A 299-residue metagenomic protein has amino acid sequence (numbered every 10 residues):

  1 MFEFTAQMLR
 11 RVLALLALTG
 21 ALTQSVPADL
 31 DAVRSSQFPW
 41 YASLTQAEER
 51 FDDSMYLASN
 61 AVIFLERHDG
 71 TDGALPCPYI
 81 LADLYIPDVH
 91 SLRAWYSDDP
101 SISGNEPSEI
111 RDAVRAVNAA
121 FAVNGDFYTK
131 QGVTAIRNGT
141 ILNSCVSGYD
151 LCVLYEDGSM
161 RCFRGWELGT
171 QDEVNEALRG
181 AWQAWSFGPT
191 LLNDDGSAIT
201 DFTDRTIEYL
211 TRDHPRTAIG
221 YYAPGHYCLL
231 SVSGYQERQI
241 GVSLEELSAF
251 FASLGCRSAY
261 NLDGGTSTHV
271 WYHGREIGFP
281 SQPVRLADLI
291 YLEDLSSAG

Functional and structural regions predicted by a protein language model:
F2-L13: Bacterial N-terminal signal peptides that target proteins for export
T5, G20-L151, S159-C162: Zymogen propeptides
V12-L22: Hydrophobic alpha-helical targeting segments used for export or membrane insertion
D52-D53, D126-L210: Active-site-adjacent helix-turn-beta-strand microarchitecture at beta-sheet edges that either contains or buttresses
Y96-I102, W166-Q171, V232-Q236: Short, solvent-exposed aromatic-acidic interface loops
I102-E106, T170-A177, R238-E245: A short, polar/proline- and glycine-enriched secondary-structure boundary/capping micro-motif
D112-Q131, T190-I199, G255-S267: A short, charged
G132-L154, R205-R257, L262, S267-G299: Conserved, well-ordered active-site substructure
